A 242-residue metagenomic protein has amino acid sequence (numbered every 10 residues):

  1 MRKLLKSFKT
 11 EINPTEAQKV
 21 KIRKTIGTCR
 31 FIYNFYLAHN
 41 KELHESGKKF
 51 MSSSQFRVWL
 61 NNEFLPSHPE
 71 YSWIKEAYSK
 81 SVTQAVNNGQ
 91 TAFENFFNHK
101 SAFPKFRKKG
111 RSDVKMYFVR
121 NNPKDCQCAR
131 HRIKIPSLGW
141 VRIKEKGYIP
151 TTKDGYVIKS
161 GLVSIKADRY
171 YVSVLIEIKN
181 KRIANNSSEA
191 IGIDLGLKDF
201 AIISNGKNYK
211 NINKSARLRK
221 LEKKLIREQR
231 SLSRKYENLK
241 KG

Functional and structural regions predicted by a protein language model:
M1-V82: Gly/serine-rich nucleotide phosphate-binding loop at the start of the catalytic core of nucleotide/ADP-ribose-handling
F8-I12, V141-E145, Y209-I212: Generic detection of short hydrophobic beta-strand segments and adjacent strand-loop junctions
T25, N88, A92-F96, K224 (+2 more regions): Generic, well-ordered alpha-helical scaffold segments in large soluble proteins
L37-H44, F93, F97-P104, I178: Long, hydrophobic, amphipathic alpha-helical segments used as structural scaffolds
A38-H39, K100-G110, K235-G242: Short coil/turn segments at secondary-structure boundaries
E45-Y71, D154, S160, I165-G242: Substrate-contacting helices/loops that form the catalytic groove of nucleic-acid and nucleotide-polymer processing
Q55-K166: Acidic carboxylate diad motif detector
